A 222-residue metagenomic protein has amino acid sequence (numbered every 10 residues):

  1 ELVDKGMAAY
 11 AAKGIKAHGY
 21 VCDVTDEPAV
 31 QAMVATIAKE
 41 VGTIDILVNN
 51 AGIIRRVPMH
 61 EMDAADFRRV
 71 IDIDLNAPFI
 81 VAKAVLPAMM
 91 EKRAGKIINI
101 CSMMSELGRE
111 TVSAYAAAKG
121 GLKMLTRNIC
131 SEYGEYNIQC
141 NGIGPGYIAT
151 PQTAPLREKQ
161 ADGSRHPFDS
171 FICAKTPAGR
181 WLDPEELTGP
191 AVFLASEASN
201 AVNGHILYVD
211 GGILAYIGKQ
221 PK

Functional and structural regions predicted by a protein language model:
V48, G134, Q139, V202-G204: Short, small/polar-rich loop/turn modules that mediate ligand/substrate recognition or access, typified
P58-M59, D66-I71, F168, I172: Substrate-binding pocket helix/loop in short-chain dehydrogenase/reductase
M59-E61, L107-S113, E135-Y136, G179 (+1 more regions): Active-site loop immediately N-terminal to the catalytic Tyr-X3-Lys motif of short-chain dehydrogenase/reductase
F79, A94, R180-V209, L214: C-terminal substrate-recognition "lid" of short-chain dehydrogenase/reductases
A82, A118, T126: Active-site helix of classical SDR
P87, S131-E135, N200: Alpha-helical segment proximal to the catalytic Tyr-Lys
S102: Residue(s) in the substrate-gating loop at a strand-loop-helix junction that position the organic substrate next
